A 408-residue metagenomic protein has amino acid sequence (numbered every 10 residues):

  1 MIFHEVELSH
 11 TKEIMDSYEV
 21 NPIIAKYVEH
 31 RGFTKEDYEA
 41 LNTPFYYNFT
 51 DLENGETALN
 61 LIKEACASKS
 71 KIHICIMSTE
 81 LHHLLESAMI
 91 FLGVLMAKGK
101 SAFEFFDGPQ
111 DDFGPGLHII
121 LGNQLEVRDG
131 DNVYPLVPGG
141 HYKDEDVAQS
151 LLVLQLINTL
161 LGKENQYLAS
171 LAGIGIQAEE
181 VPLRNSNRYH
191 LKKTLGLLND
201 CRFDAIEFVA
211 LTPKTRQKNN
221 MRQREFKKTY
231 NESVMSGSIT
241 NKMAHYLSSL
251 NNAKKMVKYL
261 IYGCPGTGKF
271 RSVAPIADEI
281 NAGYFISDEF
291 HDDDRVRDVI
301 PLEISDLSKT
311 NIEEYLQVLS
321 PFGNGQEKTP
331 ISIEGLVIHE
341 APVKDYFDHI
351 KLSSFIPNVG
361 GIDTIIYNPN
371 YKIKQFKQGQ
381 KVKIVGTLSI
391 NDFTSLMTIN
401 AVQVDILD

Functional and structural regions predicted by a protein language model:
M1-I304, N370-K372, Q378: Replace "Mg2+/Mn2+-dependent" with "divalent metal-dependent
E64, S70-K71, N185, Y189 (+3 more regions): Mid-to-C-terminal polyanion-binding domains and interfaces
